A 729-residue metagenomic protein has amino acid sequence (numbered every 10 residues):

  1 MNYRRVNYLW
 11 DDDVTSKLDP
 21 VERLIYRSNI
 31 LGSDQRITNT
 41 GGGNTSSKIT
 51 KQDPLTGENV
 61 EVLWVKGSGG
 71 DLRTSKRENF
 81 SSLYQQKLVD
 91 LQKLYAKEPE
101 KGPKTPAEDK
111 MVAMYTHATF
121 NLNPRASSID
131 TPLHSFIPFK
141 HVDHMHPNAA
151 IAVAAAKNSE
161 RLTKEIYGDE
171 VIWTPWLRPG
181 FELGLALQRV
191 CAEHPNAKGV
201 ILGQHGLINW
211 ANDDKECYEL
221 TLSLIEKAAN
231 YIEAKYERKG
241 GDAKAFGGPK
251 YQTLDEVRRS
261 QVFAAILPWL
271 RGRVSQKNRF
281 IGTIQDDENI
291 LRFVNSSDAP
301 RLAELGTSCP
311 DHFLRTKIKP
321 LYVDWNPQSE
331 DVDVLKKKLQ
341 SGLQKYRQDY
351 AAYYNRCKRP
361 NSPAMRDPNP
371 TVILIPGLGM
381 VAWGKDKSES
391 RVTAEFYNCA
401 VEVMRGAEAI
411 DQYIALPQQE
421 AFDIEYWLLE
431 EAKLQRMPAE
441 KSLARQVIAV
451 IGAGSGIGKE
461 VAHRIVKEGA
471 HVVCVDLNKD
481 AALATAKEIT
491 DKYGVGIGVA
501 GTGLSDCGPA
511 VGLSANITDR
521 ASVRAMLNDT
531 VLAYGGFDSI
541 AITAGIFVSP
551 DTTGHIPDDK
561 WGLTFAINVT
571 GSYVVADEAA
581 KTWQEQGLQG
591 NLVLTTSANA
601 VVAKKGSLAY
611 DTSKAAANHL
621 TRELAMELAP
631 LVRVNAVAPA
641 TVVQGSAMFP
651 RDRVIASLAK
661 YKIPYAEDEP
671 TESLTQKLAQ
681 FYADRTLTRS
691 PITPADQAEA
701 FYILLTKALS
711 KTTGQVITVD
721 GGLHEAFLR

Functional and structural regions predicted by a protein language model:
M1-I448, E460: Glycine-rich flexible loops
L443-V473: Canonical Rossmann dinucleotide-binding motif of NAD(H)/NADP(H)-dependent dehydrogenases/reductases, specifically
F537, P557-Y573, V593, A617 (+1 more regions): Catalytic Tyr-X3-Lys loop
F547-P550, Y702, T713-R729: Short C-terminal tail/terminal secondary-structure segment of NAD(P)H-dependent dehydrogenase/reductase domains
D551-T553, P557-G562, Y682: Substrate-binding pocket helix/loop in short-chain dehydrogenase/reductase
A576, S613, T621: Active-site helix of classical SDR
S597: Residue(s) in the substrate-gating loop at a strand-loop-helix junction that position the organic substrate next
A629-R633, T712-G714: Short, small/polar-rich loop/turn modules that mediate ligand/substrate recognition or access, typified
